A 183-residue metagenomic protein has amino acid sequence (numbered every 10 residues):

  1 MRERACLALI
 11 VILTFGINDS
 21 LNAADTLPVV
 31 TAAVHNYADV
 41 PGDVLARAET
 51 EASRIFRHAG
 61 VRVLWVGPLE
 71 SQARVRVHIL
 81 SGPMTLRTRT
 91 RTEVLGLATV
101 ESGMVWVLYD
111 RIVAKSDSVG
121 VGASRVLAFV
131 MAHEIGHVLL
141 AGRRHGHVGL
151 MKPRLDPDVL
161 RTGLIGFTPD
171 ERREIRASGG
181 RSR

Functional and structural regions predicted by a protein language model:
M1-R4: Positively charged n-region of N-terminal signal peptides that target proteins for export
C6-D19: Bacterial N-terminal signal peptides
N22, L27, V121: Acidic, surface-exposed loops and disordered segments
D25-A46: Fold-level signature of zinc-dependent metallopeptidase catalytic domains
Y37, L80-M84, D110-I112, R144 (+1 more regions): Solvent-exposed coil/turn segments that connect beta secondary-structure elements in extracytoplasmic/periplasmic
G42-V138: Metzincin-family zinc-dependent endopeptidase catalytic domain
E134-L150: Catalytic Zn2+-binding segment of zinc metalloproteases
L150-S182: Post-HExxH zinc-binding segment in Zn-dependent metallohydrolases
